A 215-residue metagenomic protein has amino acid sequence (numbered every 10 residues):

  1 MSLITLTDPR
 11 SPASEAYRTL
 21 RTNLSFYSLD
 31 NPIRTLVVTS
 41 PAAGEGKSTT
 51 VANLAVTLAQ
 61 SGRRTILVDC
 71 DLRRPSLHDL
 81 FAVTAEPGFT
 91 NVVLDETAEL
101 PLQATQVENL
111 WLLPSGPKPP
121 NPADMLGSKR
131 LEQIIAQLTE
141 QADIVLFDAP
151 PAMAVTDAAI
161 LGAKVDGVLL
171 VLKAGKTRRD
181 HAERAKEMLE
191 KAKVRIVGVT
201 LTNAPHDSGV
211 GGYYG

Functional and structural regions predicted by a protein language model:
M1-N31, D180-G215: C-terminal lobe/tail of nucleotide-utilizing enzymes
L6, P12, A16, L58-P114 (+2 more regions): Phosphate-binding loop that captures ATP/GTP phosphates
R10-D79: Walker A/P-loop phosphate-binding motif and the immediately C-terminal alpha-helix
L20, V38, S48, D69-D71 (+6 more regions): Residue-level signature of catalytic and energy-coupling elements of molecular machines, predominantly ATP/GTP-dependent
L72-R74, A98, P117-P120, A152-M153 (+2 more regions): Conserved nucleotide-binding/hydrolysis micro-motifs of P-loop NTPases
E99, A104, S115-T156: Phosphate-binding/switch loop-helix module in NTP-utilizing enzymes
E140-Q141, A154-K176: Inter-motif core of Ras-like GTPase G domains
